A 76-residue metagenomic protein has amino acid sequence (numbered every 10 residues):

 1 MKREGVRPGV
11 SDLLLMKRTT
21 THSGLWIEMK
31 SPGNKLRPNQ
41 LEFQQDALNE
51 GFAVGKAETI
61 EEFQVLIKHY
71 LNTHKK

Functional and structural regions predicted by a protein language model:
M1-K76: Catalytic phosphate/metal-binding cores of nucleic-acid and nucleotide-processing enzymes, i.e., regions that mediate
